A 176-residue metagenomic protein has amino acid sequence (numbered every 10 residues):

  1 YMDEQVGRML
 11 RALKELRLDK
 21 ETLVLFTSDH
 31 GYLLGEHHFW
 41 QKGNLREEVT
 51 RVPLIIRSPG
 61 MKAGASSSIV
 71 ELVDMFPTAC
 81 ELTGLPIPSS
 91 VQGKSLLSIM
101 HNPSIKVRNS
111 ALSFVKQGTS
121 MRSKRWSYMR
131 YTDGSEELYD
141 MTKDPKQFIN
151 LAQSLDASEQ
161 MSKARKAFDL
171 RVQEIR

Functional and structural regions predicted by a protein language model:
Y1-D3: Outer-membrane beta-barrel transmembrane strands
Q5-A12, T78: Short, conserved SAM-binding segment of the class I
R11-M61, E71: Histidine-centered active-site microenvironments of extracellular/periplasmic hydrolases and transferases
H30-E36, R57, K62, E71-K146 (+2 more regions): C-terminal cap/loop subdomain of S1 sulfatases and analogous C-terminal strand-loop tails that border
R46, S67, I87-S89: Short, surface-exposed helix-loop/turn micro-motifs enriched in polar/charged residues
Q147-L151: Carboxylate-dense, calcium-coordinating segments in secreted/extracellular and ER-lumen proteins
